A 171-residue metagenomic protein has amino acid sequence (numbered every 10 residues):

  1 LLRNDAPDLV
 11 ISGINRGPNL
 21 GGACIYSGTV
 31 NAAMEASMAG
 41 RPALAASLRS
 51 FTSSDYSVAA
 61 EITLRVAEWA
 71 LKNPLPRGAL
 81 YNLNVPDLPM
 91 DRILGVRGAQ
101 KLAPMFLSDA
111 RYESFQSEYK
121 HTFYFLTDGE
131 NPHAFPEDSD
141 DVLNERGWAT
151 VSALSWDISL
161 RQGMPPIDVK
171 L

Functional and structural regions predicted by a protein language model:
L1-P7: Glycine-rich phosphate-binding loop signature in dinucleotide/nucleotide-binding domains
R16-N19, S50-F51: A short, flexible beta-alpha/helix-coil linker loop
P18-S27: Glycine/threonine-rich flexible loop motifs
S37-A59: Glycine-rich phosphate/pyrophosphate-binding loops and their adjacent beta-strand/loop elements at enzyme active sites
V58-L171: Electrostatically charged, flexible surface regions
